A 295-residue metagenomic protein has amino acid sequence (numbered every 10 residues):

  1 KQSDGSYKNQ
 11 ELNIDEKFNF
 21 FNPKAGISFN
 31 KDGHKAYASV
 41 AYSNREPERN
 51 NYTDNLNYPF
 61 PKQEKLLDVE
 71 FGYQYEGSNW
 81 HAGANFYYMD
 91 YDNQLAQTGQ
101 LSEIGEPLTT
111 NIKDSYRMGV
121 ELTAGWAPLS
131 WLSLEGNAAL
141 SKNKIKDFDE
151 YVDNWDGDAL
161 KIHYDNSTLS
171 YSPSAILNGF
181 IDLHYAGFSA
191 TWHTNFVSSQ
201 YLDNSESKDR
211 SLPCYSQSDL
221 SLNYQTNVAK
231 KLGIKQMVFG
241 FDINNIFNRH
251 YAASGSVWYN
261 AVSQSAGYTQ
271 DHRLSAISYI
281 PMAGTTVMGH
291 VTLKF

Functional and structural regions predicted by a protein language model:
K1, I27, A38-Y42, Y73 (+6 more regions): Transmembrane beta-barrel strands of outer-membrane/channel proteins
K1-K31: Signature of Gram-negative outer-membrane beta-barrel scaffolds
K17-F21, K65-V69, E76-S78, D114-M118 (+5 more regions): Residues that define the transmembrane beta-barrel architecture of outer-membrane proteins
N22-G26, Y37, D68-G72, H81-G83 (+6 more regions): Membrane-embedded beta-strand positions in outer-membrane beta-barrel channels/transporters
D32-G33, N79-H81, W131-L132, N227-M237: Short loop/turn motifs that connect adjacent beta-strands in outer-membrane beta-barrel proteins
K35-A41, K62-M118, G125-A127, A139 (+1 more regions): Membrane-embedded beta-barrel scaffold of Gram-negative outer-membrane proteins
Y88-D90, T110-S205, K294: Gram-negative outer-membrane beta-barrel transporters
K142-K144, N195-L202, Y224-F295: C-terminal beta-signal and adjacent terminal beta-strands/loops of Gram-negative outer-membrane beta-barrel proteins
